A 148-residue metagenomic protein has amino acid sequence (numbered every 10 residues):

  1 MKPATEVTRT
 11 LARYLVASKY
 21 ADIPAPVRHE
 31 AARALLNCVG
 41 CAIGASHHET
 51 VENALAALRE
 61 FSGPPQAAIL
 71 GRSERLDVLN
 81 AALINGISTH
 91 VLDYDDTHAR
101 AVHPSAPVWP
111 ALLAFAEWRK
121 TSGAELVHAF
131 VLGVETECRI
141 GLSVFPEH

Functional and structural regions predicted by a protein language model:
M1-H148: N-terminal core-entry segment
